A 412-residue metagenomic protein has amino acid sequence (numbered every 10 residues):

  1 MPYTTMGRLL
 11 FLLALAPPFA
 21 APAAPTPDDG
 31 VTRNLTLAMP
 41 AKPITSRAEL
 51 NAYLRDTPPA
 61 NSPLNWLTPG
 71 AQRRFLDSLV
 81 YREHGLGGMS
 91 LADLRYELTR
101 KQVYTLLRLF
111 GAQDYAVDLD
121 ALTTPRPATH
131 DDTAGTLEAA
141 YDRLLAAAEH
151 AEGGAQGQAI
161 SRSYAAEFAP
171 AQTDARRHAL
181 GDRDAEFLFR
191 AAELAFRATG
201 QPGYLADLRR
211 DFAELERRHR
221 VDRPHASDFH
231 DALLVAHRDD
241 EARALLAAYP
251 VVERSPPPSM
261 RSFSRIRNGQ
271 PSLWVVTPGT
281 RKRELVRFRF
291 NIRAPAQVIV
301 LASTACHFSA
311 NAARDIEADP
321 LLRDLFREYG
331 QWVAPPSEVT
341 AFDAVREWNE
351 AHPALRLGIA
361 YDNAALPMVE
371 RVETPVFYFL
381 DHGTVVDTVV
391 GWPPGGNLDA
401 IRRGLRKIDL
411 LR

Functional and structural regions predicted by a protein language model:
M1-L10: Bacterial N-terminal signal peptides that target proteins for export
L10-P18: Bacterial N-terminal signal peptides
A24-F290, G404-R412: Non-globular targeting/processing and membrane-anchoring segments
F196-T199, T304-S309, S337-T340, V386 (+1 more regions): Short acidic, S/G/P-rich loop/turn micro-motifs used as interaction or catalytic elements
V286-A313: Short active-site neighborhood of thiol/selenol oxidoreductases, capturing the structured segment around
A310-L325: Typically the conserved alpha-helix immediately C-terminal to a functionally engaged Cys/Sec in thioredoxin-like
L325-V345, A351-A364: Thiol-based oxidoreductase modules, predominantly thioredoxin-like and allied folds used for disulfide exchange
M368-R412: Non-catalytic, surface beta->alpha helical segment in thiol-disulfide oxidoreductase systems
